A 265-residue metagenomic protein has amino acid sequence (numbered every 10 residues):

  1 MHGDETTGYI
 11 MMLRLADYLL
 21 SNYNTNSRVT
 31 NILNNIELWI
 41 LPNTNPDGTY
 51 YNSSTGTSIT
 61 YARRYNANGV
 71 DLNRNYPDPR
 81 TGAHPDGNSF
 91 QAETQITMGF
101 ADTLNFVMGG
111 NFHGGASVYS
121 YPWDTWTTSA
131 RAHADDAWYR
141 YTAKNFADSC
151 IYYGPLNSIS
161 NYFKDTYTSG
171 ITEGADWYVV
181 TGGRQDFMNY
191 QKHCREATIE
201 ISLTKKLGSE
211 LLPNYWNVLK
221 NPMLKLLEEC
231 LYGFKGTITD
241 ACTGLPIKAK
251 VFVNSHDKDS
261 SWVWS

Functional and structural regions predicted by a protein language model:
M1-R140, Y152, N189, T198-E200: Active-site/substrate-binding loop(s) of hydrolase catalytic cores
T97, T103, G109-H133, T168-E228: Active-site-adjacent mobile loop/cap segments within catalytic or ligand-binding domains
T127, A132-E173: Acidic, glycine-rich loop-and-strand cores that form catalytic or ligand-binding grooves in diverse globular domains
F234-A241: A short, amphipathic beta-strand motif
L245-S265: Short, acidic Ser/Thr/Gly-rich low-complexity loop/linker segments typical of extracellular and cell-surface proteins
